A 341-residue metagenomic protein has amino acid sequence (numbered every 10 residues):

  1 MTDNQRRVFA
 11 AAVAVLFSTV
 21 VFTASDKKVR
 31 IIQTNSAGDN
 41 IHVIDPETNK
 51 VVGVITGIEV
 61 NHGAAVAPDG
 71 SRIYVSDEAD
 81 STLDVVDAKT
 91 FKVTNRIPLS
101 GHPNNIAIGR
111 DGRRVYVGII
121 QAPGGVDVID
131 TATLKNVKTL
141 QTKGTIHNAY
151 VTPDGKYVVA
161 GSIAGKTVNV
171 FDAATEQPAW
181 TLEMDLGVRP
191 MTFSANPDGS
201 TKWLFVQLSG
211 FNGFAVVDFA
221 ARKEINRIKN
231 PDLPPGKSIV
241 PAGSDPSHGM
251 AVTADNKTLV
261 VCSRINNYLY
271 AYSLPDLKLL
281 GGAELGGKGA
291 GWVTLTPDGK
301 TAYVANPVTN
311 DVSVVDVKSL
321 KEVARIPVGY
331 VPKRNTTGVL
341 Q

Functional and structural regions predicted by a protein language model:
M1-A10: Bacterial N-terminal signal peptides that target proteins for export
A10-V20: Bacterial N-terminal signal peptides
T19-Q341: Predominantly soluble domains enriched in secretory-pathway, periplasmic, or organellar proteins
